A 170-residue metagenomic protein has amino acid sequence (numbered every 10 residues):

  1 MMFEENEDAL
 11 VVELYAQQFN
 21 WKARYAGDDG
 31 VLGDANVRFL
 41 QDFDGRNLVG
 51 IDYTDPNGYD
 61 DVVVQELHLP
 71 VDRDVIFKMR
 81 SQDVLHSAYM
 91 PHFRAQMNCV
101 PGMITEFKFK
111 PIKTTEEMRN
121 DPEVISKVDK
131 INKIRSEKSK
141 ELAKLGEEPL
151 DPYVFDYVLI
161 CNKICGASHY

Functional and structural regions predicted by a protein language model:
M1-Y170: Non-transmembrane, membrane-proximal soluble domains of secreted or membrane proteins
